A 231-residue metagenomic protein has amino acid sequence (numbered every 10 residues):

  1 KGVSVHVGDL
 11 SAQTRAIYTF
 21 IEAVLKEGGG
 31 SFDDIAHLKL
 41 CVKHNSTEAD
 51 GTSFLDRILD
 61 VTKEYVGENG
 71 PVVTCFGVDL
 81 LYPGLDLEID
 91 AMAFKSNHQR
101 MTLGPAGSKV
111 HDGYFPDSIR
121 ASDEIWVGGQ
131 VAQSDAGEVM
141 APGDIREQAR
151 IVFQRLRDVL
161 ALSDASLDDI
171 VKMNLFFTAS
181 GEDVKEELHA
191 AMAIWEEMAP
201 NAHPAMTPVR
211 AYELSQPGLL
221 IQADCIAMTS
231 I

Functional and structural regions predicted by a protein language model:
K1-A36, V42-V171, F177-I231: N-terminal presequence-like segments and the immediate start of the first folded domain
